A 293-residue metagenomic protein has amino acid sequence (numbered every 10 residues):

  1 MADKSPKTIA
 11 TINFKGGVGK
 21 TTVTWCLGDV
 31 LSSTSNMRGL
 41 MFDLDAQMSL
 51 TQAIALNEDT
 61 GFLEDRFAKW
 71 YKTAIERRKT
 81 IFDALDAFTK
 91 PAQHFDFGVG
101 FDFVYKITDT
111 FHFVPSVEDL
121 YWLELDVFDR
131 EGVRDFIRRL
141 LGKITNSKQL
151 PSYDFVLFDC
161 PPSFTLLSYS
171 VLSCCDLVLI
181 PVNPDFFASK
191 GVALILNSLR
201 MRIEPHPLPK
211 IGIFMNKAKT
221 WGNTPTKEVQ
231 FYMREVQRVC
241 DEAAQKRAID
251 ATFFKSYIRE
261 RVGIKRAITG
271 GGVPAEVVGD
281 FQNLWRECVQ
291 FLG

Functional and structural regions predicted by a protein language model:
M1-G293: P-loop NTP-binding core
